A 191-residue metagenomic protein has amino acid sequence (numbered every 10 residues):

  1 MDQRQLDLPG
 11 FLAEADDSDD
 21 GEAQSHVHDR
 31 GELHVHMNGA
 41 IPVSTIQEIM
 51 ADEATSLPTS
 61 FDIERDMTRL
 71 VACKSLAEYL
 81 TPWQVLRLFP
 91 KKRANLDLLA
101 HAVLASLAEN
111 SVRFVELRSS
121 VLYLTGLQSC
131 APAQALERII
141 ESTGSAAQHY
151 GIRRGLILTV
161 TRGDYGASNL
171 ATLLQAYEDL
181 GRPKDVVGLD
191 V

Functional and structural regions predicted by a protein language model:
D2-V191: Metal-cofactor-binding active-site regions of metalloenzymes
